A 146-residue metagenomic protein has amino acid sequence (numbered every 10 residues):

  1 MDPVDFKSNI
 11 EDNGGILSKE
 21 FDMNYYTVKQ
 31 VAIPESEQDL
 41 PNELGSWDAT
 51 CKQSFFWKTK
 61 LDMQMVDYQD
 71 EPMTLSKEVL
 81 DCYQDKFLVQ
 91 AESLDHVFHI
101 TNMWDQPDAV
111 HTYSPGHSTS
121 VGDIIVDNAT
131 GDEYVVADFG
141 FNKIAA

Functional and structural regions predicted by a protein language model:
P3, T50, S54-F56, S76: Catalytic phosphate/metal-binding cores of nucleic-acid and nucleotide-processing enzymes, i.e., regions that mediate
P3-D5, N9-D12, I16-K19: Short, positively charged and aromatic/hydrophobic N-terminal segments
E20-M23, T119-V121: A short, compositionally biased
D22-E35: A short beta-strand micro-motif
I33-F55: Internal, charge-rich low-complexity segments
C51-Q53, L61-Q64: Preference for intrinsically disordered or flexible, low-complexity segments and adjacent hinge/connector residues
D67-V126: Short, conserved turn/kink motifs that form compact alpha/beta structural patches or helix kinks used as
P115-A146: Short, compact, well-ordered microdomains
